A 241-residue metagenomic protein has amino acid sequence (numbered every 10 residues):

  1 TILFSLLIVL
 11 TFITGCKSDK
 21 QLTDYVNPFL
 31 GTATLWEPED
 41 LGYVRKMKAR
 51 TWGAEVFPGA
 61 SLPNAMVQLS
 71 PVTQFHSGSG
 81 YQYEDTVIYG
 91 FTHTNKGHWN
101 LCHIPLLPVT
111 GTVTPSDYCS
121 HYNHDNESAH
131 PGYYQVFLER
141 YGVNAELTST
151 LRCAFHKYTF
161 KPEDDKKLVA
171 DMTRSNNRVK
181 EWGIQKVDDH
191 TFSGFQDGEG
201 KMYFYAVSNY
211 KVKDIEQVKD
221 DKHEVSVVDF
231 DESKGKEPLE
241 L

Functional and structural regions predicted by a protein language model:
F4-T11: Bacterial N-terminal signal peptides
T14-G15: C-terminal motif of bacterial Sec signal peptides marking the signal peptidase cleavage site
S18-L241: Accessory carbohydrate-recognition regions in carbohydrate-active enzymes
